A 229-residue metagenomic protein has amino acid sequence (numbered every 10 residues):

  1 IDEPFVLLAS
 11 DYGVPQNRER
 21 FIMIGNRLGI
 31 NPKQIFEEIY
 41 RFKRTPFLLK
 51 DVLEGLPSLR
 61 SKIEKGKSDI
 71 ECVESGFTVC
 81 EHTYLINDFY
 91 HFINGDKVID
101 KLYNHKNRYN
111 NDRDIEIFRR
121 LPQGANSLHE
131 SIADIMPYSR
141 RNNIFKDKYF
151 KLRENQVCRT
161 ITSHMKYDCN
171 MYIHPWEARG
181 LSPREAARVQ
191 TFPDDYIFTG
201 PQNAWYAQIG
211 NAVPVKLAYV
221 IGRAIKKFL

Functional and structural regions predicted by a protein language model:
I1-P137: Class I S-adenosyl-L-methionine
S75-L229: C-terminal target-recognition/interaction regions appended to catalytic cores
